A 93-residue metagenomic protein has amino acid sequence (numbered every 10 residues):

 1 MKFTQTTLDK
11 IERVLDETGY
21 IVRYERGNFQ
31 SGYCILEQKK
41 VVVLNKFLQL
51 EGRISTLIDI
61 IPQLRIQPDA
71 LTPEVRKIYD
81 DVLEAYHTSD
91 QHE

Functional and structural regions predicted by a protein language model:
M1-Q30, Q91-E93: Auxiliary, metal-adjacent structural segments of Zn-dependent hydrolase domains
R13, C34-V42, I78-T88: Short amphipathic alpha-helical patches
R26-E51: Active-site scaffold of zinc-dependent metalloenzymes
E51-G52, R65: Short active-site-adjacent helix-start/loop capping segments
G52-I60: Short alpha-helical catalytic segment bearing the HExxH-like zincin motif of zinc-dependent metalloproteases
I60-T88: C-terminal structural segments of small proteins and small subunits
